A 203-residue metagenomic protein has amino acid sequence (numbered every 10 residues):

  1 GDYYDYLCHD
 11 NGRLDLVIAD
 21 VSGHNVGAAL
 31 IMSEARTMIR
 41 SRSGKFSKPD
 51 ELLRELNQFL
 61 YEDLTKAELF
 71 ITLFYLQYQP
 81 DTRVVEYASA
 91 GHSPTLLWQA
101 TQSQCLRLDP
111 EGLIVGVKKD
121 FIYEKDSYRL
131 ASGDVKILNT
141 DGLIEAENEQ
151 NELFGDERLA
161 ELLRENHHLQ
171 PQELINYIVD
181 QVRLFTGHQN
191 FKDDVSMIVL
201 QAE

Functional and structural regions predicted by a protein language model:
G1: Active-site-adjacent "gating/activation" loops or surface patches in catalytic cores
C8, L14, V26-S103, D109 (+3 more regions): Catalytic core of PPM/PP2C metal-dependent serine/threonine phosphatase domains
G12-N25, Y87-G91, I114, R129-Q150 (+1 more regions): Conserved beta-strand-loop-short alpha-helix elements that form and flank the Mn2+/Mg2+-coordinating active site
V26-F46, L106-D109, L130-Q189: Active-site-proximal, acidic helix/loop segment immediately C-terminal to a metal-coordinating Asp/Glu
L69, G116-I122, D180-Q181: Short gly/ser/thr-rich secondary-structure transition/capping motifs
K192-V195: C-terminal tails and terminal domains of large nucleic-acid-associated and other macromolecular-machine proteins
